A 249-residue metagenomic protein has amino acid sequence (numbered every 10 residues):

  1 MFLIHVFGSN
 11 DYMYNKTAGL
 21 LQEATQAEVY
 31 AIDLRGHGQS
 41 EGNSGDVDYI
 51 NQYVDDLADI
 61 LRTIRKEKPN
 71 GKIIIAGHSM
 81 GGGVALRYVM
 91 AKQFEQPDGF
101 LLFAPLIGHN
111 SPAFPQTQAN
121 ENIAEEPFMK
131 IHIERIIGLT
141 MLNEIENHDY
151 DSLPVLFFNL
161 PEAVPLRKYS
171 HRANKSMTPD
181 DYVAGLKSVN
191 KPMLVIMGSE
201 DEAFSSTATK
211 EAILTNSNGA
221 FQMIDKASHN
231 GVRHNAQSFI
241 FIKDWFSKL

Functional and structural regions predicted by a protein language model:
F7-G19, T207: The serine-hydrolase catalytic nucleophile loop
D11-Y12, R35-Y49: Glycine-rich "HGGG/HGxG" loop immediately N-terminal to the catalytic nucleophile of the alpha/beta-hydrolase
Q22-G42: Conserved alpha/beta-hydrolase
V47-R65: Alpha/beta-hydrolase active-site loop
S79-E162: Alpha/beta-hydrolase-fold enzymes
V189, V195-M197: Short beta-strand/loop motif that positions the catalytic acidic residue of the alpha/beta-hydrolase fold
E202-A208: Conserved alpha/beta-hydrolase "acid-adjacent" motif
A227-Q237: Catalytic histidine-centered segment of alpha/beta-hydrolase-like enzymes
